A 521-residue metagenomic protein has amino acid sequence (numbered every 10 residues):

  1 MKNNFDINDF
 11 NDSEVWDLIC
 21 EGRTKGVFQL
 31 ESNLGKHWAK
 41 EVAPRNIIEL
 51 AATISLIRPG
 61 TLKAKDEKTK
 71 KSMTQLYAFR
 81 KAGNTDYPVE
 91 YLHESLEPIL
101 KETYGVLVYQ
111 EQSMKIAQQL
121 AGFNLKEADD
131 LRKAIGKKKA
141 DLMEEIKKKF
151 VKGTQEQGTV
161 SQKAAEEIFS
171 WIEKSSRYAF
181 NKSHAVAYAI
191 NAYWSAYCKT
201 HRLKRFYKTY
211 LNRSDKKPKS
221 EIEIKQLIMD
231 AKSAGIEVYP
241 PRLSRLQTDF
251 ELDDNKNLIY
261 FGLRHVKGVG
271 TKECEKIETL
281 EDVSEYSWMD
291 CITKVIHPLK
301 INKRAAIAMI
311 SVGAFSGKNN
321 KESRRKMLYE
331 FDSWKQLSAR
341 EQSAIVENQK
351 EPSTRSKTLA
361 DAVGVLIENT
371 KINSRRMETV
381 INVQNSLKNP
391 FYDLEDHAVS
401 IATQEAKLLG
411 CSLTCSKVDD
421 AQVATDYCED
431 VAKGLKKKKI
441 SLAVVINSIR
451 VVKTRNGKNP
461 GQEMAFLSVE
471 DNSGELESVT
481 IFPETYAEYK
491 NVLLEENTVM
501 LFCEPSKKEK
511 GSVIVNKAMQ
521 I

Functional and structural regions predicted by a protein language model:
M1-I521: Noncatalytic, beta-rich nucleic-acid-contacting surfaces in large DNA/RNA-processing enzymes
